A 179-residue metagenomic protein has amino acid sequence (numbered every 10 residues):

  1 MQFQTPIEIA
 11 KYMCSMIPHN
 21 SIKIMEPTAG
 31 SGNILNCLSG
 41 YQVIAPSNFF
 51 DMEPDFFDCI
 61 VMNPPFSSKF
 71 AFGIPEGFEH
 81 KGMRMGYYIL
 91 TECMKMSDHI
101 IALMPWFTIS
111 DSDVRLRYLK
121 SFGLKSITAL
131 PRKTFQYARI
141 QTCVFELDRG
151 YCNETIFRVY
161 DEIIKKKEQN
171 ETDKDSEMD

Functional and structural regions predicted by a protein language model:
M1-D179: Class I S-adenosyl-L-methionine-dependent methyltransferase catalytic core
